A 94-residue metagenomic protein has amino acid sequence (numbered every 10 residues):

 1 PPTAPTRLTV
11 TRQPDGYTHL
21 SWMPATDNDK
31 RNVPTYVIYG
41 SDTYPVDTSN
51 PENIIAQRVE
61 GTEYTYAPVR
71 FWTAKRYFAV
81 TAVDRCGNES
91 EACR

Functional and structural regions predicted by a protein language model:
P1-N32, W72, D84-R94: Pro/Thr/Ser/Gly-rich low-complexity, intrinsically disordered linker/stalk tracts
N32-T73, R85-C93: Recognizes extended acidic, P/S/T-rich segments that occur within or adjacent to Ig-like beta-sandwich modules
